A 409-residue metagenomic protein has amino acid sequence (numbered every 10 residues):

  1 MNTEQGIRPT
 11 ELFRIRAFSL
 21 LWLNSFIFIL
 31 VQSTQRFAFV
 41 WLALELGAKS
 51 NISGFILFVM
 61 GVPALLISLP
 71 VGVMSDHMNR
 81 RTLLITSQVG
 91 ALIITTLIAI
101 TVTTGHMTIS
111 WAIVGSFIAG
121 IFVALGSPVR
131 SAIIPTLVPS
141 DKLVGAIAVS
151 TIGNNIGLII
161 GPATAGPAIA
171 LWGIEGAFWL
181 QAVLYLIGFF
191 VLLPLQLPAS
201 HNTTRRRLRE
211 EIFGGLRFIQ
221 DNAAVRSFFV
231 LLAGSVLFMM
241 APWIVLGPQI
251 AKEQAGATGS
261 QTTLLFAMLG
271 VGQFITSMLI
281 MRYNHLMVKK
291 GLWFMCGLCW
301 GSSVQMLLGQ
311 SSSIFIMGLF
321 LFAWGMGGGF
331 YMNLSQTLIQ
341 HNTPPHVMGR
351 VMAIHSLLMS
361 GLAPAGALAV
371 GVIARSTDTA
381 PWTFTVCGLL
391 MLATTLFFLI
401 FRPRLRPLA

Functional and structural regions predicted by a protein language model:
N2-F18, P198-V230: Juxtamembrane intracellular "pre-TM" segments in multi-pass secondary transporters
S19-R36, M60-V73, N79-I94, W111-I169 (+6 more regions): Substrate-agnostic recognition of the 12-TM MFS/MFS-like secondary transporter fold
F26, L30, T34-A38, W172-W179 (+1 more regions): A single, central transmembrane helix in multi-pass transporters
Q35-A38, G47-L57, A148, G259-F266 (+1 more regions): Small-residue hotspots at the loop-to-helix junctions and early N-terminal turns of transmembrane alpha-helices
V40-G47, A99-T104, I160-L180, E253-Q254 (+1 more regions): Transmembrane alpha-helix termini and helix-breaking/packing motifs in multi-pass membrane transporters
G47, N79, T101-V102, H106 (+1 more regions): Helix-breaking motifs and short loop linkers at transmembrane-helix boundaries and internal kinks in secondary membrane
G54, L66-P70, H77, R81-L83 (+5 more regions): C-terminal transmembrane bundle of multi-pass solute transporters/carriers
A132, T136, F178, A182-R207 (+1 more regions): Helix-loop junctions on the cytosolic side of multi-pass membrane transporters, especially the intracellular loop
